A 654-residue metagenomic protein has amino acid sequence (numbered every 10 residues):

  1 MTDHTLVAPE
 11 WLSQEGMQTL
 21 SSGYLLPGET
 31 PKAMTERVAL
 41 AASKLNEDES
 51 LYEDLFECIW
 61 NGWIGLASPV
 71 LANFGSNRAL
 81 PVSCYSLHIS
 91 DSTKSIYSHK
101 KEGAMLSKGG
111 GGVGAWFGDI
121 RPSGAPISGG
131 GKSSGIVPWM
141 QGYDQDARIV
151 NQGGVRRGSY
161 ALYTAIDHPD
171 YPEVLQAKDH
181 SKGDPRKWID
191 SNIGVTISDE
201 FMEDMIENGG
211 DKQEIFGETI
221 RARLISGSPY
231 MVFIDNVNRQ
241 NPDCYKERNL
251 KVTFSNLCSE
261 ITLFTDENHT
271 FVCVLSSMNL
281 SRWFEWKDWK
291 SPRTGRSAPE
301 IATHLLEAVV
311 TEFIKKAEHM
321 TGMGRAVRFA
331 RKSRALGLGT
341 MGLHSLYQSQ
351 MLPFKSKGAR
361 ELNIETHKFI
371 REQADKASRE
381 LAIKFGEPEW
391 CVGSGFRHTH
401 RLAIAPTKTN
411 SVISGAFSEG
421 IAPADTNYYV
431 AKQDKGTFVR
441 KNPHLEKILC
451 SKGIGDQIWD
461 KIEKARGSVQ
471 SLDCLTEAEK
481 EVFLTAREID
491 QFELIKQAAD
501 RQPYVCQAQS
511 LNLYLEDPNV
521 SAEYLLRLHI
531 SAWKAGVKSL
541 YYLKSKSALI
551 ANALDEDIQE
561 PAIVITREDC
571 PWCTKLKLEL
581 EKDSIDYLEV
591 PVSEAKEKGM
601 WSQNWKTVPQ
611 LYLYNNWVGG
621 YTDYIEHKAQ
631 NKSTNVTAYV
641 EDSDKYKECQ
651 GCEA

Functional and structural regions predicted by a protein language model:
M1-P81, G217-E218, L526, I530 (+3 more regions): Acidic/polar, glycine-rich intrinsically disordered N-terminal extensions of enzymes
T2-E47, Y52, G129-G142, Q152-K251 (+1 more regions): Conserved, charged catalytic cores of large soluble enzymes
E10, L257-T265, V310-I314, L402-D557: Catalytic alpha/beta core of large soluble enzyme barrels
L26, A39-D48, C58-P81, Y85-S128 (+7 more regions): Function-dense linear segments that define catalytic or interfacial modules in macromolecule-processing proteins
C58, K100, A298-V327, R331 (+3 more regions): Internal maturation/activation junctions in enzymes
G227, I558-L588: Local sequence-structure signature of Cys/Sec-based thiol-disulfide redox active-site neighborhoods
L588-T607: Thioredoxin-like thiol-disulfide oxidoreductase module
L613-Y639: Non-catalytic, surface beta->alpha helical segment in thiol-disulfide oxidoreductase systems
